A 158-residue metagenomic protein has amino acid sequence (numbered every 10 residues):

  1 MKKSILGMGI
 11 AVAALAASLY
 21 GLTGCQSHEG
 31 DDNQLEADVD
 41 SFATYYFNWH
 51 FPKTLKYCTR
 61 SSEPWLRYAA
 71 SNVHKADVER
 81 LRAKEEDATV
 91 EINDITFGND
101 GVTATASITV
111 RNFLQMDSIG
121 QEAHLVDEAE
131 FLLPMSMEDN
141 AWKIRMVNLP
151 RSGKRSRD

Functional and structural regions predicted by a protein language model:
M1-T23: Sec-dependent bacterial lipoprotein signal peptides
L6-G7, D32, L81-K84, I119-A123: Intrinsically disordered, low-complexity segments enriched in polar/charged residues with Gly/Pro, especially when
Y20-N48: Short, low-complexity N-terminal intrinsically disordered segments enriched in polar/charged residues
E36, F51-T105, R111-N112: Short solvent-exposed beta->alpha transition segments
S41-W49, Y57-S61, E138: Structured segments of extracytoplasmic/periplasmic soluble domains in secreted or envelope-associated proteins
F97-D158: Exposed beta-sheet edge and beta->alpha loop/turn motif
